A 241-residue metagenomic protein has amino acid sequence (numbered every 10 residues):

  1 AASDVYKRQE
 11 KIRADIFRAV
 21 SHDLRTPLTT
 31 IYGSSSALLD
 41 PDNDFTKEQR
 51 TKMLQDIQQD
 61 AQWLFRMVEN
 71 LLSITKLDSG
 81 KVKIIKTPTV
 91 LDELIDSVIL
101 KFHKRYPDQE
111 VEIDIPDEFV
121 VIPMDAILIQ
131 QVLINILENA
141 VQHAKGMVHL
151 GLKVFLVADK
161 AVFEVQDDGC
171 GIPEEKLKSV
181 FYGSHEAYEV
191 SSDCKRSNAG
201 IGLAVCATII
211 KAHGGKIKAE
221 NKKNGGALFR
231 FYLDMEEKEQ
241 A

Functional and structural regions predicted by a protein language model:
A1-Y6: Short, small-residue-biased leader/transition segments that mark boundaries at the very start of proteins
Q59-L64: Short alpha-helical segment of the dimerization/phosphotransfer core of two-component systems
I85-V90, E110-V120: Conserved catalytic submotifs in the C-terminal HATPase_c
L91, G171-S179: Short helix N-cap motif at coil->helix boundaries in the Bergerat
A140-V141: Short helix-loop "hinge" at the ATP-lid/N-box region of the Bergerat-fold HATPase_c
G202, C206: Short alpha-helical Gxxx[C/S/T] motif in the catalytic ATP-binding
